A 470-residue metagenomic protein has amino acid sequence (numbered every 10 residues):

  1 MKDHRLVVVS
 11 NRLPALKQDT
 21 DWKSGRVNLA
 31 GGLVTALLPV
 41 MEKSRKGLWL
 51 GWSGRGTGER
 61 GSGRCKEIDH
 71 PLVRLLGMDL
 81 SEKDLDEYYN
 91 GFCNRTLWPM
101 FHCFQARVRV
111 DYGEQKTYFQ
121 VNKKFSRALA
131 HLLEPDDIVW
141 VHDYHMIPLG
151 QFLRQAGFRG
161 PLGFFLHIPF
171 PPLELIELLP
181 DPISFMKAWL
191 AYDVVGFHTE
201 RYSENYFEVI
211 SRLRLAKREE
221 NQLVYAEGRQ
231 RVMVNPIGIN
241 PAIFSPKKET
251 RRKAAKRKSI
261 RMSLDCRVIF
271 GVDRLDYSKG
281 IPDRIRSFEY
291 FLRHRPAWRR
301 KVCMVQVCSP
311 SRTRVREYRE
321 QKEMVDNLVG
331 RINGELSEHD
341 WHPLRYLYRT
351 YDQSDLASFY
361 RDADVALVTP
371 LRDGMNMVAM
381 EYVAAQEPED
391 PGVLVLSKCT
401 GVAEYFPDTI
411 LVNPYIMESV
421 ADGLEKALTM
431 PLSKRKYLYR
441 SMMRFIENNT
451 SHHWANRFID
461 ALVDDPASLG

Functional and structural regions predicted by a protein language model:
M1-G470: Catalytic cores of carbohydrate-active enzymes across secretory and cytosolic contexts
